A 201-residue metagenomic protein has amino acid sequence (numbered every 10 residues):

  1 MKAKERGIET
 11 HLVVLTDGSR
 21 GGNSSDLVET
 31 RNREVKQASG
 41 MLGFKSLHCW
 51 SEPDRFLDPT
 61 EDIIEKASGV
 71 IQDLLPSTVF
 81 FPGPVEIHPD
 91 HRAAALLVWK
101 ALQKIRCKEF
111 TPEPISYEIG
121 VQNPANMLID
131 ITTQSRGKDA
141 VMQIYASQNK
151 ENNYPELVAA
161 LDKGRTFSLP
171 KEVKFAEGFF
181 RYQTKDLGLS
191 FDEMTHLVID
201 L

Functional and structural regions predicted by a protein language model:
M1-L74, W99, Q103-E109, A140 (+1 more regions): Active-site rim/loop-helix segments in enzyme catalytic domains that contact anionic ligands
H11-V13, H48-W50, F80, I115-Y117 (+1 more regions): Hydrophobic/aromatic beta-strand patches that form the interior of the parallel beta-sheet core in alpha/beta enzyme
G18, E52, P84, I119 (+1 more regions): Flexible loop residues that form catalytic and substrate-binding hotspots at small-molecule/glycan-binding clefts
S19-G22, R55, V85-H91, Q122-P124 (+1 more regions): Active-site environment of divalent metal-dependent phosphoester hydrolases
S25, T60-I64, H91-A95, L128 (+1 more regions): Conserved strand-to-helix beginnings and helix N-cap segments that scaffold or border functional pockets
L42, E109-L201: The feature marks non-catalytic terminal segments
F44, A67-E86, H91-A94: Proline-aspartate-enriched helix->loop->beta-strand connector
G83-E109, I115-N123: Helix-loop-strand module that forms the ligand-binding subsite of alpha/beta enzymes
